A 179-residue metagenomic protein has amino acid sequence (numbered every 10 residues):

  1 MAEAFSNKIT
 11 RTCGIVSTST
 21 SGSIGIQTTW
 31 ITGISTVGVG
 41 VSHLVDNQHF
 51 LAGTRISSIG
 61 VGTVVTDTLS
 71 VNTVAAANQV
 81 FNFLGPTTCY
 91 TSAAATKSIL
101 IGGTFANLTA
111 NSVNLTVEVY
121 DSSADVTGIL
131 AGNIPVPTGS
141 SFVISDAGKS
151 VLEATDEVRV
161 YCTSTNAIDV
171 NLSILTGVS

Functional and structural regions predicted by a protein language model:
M1-S17, L84-L108, Y161-S179: C-terminal interaction-tip segments
V16-V41, D46-G85: Small/polar beta-strand repeat architecture
I34-G40, T109-S112, N166: Short proline/glycine-enriched turn/loop motifs at strand-loop junctions of beta-rich domains
D46-Q48, S145, Y161: Residue-level recognition of conserved beta-strand edge/terminus positions
Q48-F50, Y120-V126: Change "in extracellular beta-sheet-rich domains … of secreted and cell-surface proteins" to "in beta-sheet-rich domains
L51-S57, V151-T155, A167-L172: Short, Lys/Arg- and Gly-enriched loop/turn segments at beta-strand edges
T116-Y120, N171-S173: Beta-strand signatures of extracellular beta-sandwich domains
S123-E157: Intrinsically disordered, low-complexity Pro/Gly/Ser/Thr-rich segments with frequent PxxP/GP/PP motifs and embedded
